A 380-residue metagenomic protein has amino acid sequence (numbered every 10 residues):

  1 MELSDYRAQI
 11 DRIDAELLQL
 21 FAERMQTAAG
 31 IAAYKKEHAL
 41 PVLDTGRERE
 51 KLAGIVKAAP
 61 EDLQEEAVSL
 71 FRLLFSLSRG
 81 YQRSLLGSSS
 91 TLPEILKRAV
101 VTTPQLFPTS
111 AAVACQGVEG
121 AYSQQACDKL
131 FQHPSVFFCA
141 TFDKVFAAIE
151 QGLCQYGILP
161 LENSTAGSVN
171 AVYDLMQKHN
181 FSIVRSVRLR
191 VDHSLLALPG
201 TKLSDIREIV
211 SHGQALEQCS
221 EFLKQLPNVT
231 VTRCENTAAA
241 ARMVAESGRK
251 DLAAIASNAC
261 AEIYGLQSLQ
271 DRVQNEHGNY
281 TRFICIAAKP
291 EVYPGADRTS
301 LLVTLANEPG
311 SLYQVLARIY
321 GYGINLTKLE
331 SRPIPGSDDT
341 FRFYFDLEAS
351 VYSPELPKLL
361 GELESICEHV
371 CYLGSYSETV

Functional and structural regions predicted by a protein language model:
M1-V380: Domain-level signature for soluble enzymes in the chorismate/prephenate branch of the shikimate pathway
